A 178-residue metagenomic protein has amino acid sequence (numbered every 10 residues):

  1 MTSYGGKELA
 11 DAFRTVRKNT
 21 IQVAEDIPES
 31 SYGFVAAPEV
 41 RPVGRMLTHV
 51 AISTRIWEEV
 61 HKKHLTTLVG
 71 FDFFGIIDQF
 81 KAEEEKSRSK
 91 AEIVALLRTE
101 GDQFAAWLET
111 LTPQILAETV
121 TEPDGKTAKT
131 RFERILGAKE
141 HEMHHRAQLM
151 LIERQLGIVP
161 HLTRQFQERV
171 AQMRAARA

Functional and structural regions predicted by a protein language model:
M1-E8, I52-T127, L156-A178: Short, helix-capping/interhelical loops that line the mouth of catalytic, cofactor-, or ligand-binding pockets
T2, G6, A10, I21-I27: His/Met- and acidic-residue-enriched segments that coordinate or traffic transition-metal cofactors and support
F13-T20, V43-H61, V94-F104, I135-L149: Alpha-helical transition-metal enzyme core signature, strongest for iron centers
S31-A36: Surface-exposed patches in mature extracellular/periplasmic domains of secreted proteins
E39: Conserved functional hotspot residues or short segments at active or partner-binding sites across diverse domains
R131-E133: Short alpha-helical transmembrane interface motifs in multi-pass membrane proteins
